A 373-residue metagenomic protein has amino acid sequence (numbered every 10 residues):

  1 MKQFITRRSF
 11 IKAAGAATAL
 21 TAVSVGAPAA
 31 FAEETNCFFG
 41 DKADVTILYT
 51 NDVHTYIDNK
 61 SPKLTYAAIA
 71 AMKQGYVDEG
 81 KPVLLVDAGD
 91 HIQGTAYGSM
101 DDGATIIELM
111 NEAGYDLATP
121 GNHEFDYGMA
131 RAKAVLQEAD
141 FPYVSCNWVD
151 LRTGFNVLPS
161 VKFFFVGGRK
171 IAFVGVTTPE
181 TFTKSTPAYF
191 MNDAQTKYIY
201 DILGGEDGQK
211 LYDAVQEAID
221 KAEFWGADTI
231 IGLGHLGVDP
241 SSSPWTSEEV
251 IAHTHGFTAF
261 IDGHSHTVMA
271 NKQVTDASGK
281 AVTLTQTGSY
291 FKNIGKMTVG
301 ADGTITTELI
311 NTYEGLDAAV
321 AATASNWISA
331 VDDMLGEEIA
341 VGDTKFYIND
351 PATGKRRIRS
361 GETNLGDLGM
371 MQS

Functional and structural regions predicted by a protein language model:
M1-I5, A17-V23: Secretory targeting signals
K2, I11, G15, E33-G315 (+1 more regions): Acidic, metal/ion-coordinating pockets
A16-A19, A32, N326: Short stretches within intrinsically disordered, low-complexity N-terminal or propeptide regions
A22, K81, G336-I339: Residue-level signal for secondary-structure boundary elements
V23-A29: C-terminal segment of classical bacterial N-terminal signal peptides
A321-S373: Hard-cation-handling environments
